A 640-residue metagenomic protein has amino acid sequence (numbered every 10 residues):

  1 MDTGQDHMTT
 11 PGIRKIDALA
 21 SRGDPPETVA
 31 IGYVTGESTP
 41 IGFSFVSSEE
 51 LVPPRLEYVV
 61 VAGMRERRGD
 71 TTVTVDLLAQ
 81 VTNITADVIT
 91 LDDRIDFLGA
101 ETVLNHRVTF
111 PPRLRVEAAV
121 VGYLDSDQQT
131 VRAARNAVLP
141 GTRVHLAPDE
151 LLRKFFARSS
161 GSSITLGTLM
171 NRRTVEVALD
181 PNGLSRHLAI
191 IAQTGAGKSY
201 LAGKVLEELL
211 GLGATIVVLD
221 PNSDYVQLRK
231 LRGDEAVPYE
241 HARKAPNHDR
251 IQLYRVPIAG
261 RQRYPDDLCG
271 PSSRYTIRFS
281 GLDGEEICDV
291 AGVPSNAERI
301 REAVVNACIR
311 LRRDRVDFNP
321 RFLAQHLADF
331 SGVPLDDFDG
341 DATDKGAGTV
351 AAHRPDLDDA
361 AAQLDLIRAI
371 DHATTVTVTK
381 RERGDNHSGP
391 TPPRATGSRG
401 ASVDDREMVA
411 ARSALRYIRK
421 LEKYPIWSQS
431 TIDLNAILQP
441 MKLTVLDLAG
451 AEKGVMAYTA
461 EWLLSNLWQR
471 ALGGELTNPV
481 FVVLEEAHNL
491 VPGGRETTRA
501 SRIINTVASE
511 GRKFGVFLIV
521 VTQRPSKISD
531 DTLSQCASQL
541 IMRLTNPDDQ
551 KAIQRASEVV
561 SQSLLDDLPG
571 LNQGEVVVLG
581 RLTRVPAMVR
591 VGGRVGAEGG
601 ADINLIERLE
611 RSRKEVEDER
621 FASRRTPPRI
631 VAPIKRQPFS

Functional and structural regions predicted by a protein language model:
M1-Q193, Y200-E207, L212, Y225 (+5 more regions): Basic- and hydrophobic-enriched, low-structure N-terminal and domain-boundary segments that flank ATP-binding catalytic
L188-A189, V217, V445-D447: Short hydrophobic/aromatic beta-strand immediately N-terminal to the Walker A/P-loop
I190, T194, E496, P525: The conserved Walker
S199-R261: Walker A/P-loop NTP-binding active-site region of P-loop NTPases, recognizing the glycine-rich GxxxxGKT/S
E208, S223, Q227, G233-D234 (+2 more regions): P-loop NTPase motor domains
G213-V217, P440-L443, T477-F481, K513-I519: Loop/turn-to-beta-strand initiation segments
R499, T506-R590: Conserved ATP-driven motor cores of ASCE-family P-loop NTPases powering translocation/secretion/packaging/pilus
G574-S640: Conserved P-loop NTPase motor module
